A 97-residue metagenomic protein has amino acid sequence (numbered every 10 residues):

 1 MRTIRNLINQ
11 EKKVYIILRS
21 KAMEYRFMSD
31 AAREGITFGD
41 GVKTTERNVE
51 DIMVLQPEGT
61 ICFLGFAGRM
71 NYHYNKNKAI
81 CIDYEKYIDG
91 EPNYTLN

Functional and structural regions predicted by a protein language model:
M1-N97: Structural boundary micro-motifs
